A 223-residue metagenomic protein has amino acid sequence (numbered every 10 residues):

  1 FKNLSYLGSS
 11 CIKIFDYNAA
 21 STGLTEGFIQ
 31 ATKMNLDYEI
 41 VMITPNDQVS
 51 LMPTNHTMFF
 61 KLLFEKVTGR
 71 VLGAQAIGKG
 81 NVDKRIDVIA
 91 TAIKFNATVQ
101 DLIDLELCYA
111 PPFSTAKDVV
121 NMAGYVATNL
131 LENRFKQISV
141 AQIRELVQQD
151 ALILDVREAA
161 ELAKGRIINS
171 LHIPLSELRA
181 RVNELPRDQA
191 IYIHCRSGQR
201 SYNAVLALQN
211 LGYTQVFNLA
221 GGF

Functional and structural regions predicted by a protein language model:
F1-K79, T115, V119-E145: Mid-to-C-terminal Rossmann-like scaffold of FAD/NAD(P)H-dependent oxidoreductases
I14, S21, V71, K94 (+3 more regions): Short glycine/serine/threonine-biased micro-segments
Y17, M34, K94-T98, L107-P111: Generic secondary-structure signature for well-ordered alpha-helical cores
G23-F28, D87, R157, E177 (+1 more regions): Short Gly/charged-rich anion-binding patches and loops
V41-M42, I153-V156: Short, conserved beta-strand edge motifs with alternating hydrophobic and charged residues
S50-L51, V71-G73, I86, A163-G165 (+1 more regions): Extended hydrophobic-aromatic, low-complexity segments
G80-V99: A short, polar/charged loop-to-alpha-helix boundary motif
Q100-L152, A159-Y192, R196-F223: Rhodanese-like catalytic fold shared by cysteine-dependent sulfurtransferases and DSP/PTP-type phosphatases
